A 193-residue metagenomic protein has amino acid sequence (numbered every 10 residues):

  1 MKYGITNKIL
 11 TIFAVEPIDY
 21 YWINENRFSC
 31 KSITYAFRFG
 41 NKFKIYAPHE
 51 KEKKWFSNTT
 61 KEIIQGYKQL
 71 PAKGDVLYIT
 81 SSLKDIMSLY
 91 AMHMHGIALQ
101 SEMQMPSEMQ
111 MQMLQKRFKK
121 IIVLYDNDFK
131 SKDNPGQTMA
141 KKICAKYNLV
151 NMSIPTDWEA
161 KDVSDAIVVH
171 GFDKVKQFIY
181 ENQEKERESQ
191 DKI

Functional and structural regions predicted by a protein language model:
M1-R38, K68-A72, I179-I193: TOPRIM metal-binding catalytic domain and adjacent DNA-binding surface shared by DnaG-type primases
K2, N7, E52-K53, T60-K61 (+2 more regions): Generic secondary-structure boundary/loop-capping signal
I5, R27-S29, A47, P155 (+1 more regions): Alpha-helical protein-protein interaction elements
L10-I12, A36, E62, K132 (+2 more regions): Compositionally biased, low-complexity repeat tracts
D19-F118, P135: Phosphate-handling DNA/RNA-contact segment within nucleic-acid enzymes
K73-D75, L83-I193: TOPRIM fold recognition
